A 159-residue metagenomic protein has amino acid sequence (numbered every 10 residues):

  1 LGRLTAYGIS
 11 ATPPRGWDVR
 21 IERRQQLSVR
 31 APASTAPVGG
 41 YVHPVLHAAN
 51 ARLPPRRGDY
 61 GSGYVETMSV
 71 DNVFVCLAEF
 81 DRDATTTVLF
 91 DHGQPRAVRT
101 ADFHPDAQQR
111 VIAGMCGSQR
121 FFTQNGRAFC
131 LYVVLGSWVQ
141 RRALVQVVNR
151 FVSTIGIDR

Functional and structural regions predicted by a protein language model:
G2-T87: Secretory pathway targeting signatures of secreted, lumenal, and periplasmic proteins
S10, V98-D102, N149-V152: A general secondary-structure boundary signal
P13, S118, F151: Residues that flank catalytic or metal-binding motifs in active/ligand-binding sites
W17, C130-R159: Surface-exposed amphipathic alpha-helical segments
G58-A143: Signature of long, low-cysteine stretches enriched in small and polar/charged residues
